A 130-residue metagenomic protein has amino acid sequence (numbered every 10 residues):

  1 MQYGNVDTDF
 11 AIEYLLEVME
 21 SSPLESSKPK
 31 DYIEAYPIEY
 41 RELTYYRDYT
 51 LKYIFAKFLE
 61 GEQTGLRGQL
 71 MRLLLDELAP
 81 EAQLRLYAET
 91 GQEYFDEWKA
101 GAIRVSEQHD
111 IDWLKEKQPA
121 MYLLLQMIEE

Functional and structural regions predicted by a protein language model:
M1-E130: Extended repeat-based scaffolds of very large eukaryotic assembly and lipid-transport proteins
